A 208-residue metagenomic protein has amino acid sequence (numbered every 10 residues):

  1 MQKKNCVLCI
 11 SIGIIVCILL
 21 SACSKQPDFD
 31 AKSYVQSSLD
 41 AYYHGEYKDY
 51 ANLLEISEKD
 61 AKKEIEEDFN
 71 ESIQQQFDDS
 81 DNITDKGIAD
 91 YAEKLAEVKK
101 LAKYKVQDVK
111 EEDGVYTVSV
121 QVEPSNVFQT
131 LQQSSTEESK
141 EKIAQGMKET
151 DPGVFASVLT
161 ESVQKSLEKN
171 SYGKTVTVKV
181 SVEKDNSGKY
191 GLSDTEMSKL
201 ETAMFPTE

Functional and structural regions predicted by a protein language model:
M1-I10: Bacterial N-terminal signal peptides that target proteins for export
I18-A22: C-terminal motif of bacterial Sec signal peptides marking the signal peptidase cleavage site
S24-E97: Core segments of small alpha/beta cavity-forming domains
L54-S57, D108-K110, V120-P124, D194-S198: A mature extracytoplasmic/lumenal domain signature
Q75, D79-F155: Surface-exposed, charged secondary-structure patches
A92, F155-S171: Intrinsically disordered, low-complexity acidic Ser/Thr-rich regulatory segments
V122, Q164-K165, V176: Mature extracytoplasmic/lumenal regions of exported proteins
E138-V154, N170-E208: Short beta-strand edge/turn micro-motifs at domain boundaries
